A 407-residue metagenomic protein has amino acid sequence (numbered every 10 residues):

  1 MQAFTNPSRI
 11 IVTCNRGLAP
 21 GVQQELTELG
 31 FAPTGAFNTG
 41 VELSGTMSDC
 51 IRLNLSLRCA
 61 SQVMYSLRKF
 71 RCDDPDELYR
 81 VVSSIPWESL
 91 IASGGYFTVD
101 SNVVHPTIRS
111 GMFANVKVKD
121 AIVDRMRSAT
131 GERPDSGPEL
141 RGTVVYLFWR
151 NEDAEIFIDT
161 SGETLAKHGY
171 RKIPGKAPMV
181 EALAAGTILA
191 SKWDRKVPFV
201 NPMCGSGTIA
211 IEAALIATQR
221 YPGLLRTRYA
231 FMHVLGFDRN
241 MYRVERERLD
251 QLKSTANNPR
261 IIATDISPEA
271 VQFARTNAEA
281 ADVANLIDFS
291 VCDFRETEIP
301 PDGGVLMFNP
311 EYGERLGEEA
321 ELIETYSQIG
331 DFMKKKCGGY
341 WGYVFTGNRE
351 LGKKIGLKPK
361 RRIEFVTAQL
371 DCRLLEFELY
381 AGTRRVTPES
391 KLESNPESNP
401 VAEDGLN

Functional and structural regions predicted by a protein language model:
Q2-T143, P400-V401, G405-N407: Non-catalytic nucleic-acid substrate-recognition regions in nucleic-acid-modifying enzymes
R52-L53, L57-C59, E163-H168, K172 (+1 more regions): Flexible, glycine-/basic-rich loop-and-beta segments that form/coincide with the SAM-dependent methyltransferase
V104-T107, T164, E311-R315: A short, flexible beta-alpha/helix-coil linker loop
V145-S161, L375: C-terminal edge-of-domain segments
I156-K192: SAM-dependent Rossmann-like transferase core, predominantly class I methyltransferases with a strong bias toward
M179-E298, R315, E319-E321: Conserved S-adenosyl-L-methionine
C292-N395, E403-D404: C-terminal catalytic and target-recognition region of SAM-dependent MTase-like enzymes, primarily methyltransferases
